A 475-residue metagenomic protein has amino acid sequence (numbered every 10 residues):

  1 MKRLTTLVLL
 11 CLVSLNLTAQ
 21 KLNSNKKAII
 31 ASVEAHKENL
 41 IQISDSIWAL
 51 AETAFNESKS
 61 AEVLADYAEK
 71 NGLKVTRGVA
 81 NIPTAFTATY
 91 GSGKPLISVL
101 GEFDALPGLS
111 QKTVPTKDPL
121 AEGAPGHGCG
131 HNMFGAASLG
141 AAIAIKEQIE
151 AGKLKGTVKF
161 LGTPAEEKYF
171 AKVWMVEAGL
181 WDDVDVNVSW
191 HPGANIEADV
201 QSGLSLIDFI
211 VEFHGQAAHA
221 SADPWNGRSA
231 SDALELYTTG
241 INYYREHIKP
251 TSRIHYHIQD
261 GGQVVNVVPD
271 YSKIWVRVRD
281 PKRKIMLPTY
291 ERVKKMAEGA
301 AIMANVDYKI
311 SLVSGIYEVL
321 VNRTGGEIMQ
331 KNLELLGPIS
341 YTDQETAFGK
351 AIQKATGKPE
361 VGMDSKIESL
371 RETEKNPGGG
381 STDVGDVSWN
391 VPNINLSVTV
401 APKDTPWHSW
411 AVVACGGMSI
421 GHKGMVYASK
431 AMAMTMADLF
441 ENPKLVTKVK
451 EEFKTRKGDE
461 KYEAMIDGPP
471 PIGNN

Functional and structural regions predicted by a protein language model:
M1-L22: Bacterial Sec-dependent N-terminal signal peptides
Q20-H127, A136-G156: Acidic/His- and Gly-rich active-site-bordering loop/insert found across diverse amide/peptide-bond hydrolases
V33-K37, S44, W48-A51, G72 (+5 more regions): Sec/Tat-exported extracytoplasmic proteins
I47, A88, V99, H131 (+9 more regions): Divalent metal-coordination and catalytic microenvironments
D104-K117, S202-E212, A401-S409: Acidic-glycine-rich active-site phosphate/pyrophosphate-binding loop
V114-G128, H214-A218, E368-R371, S409-M418: Glycine/charged-rich beta-loop-alpha catalytic/anionic-binding loops adjacent to active sites
K117-G126, N132-M133, I149-P269, R279: Histidine/acidic-residue-rich, glycine-tolerant segments that coordinate divalent metal ions
E235-N475: Metal-dependent amide/peptide-bond hydrolase catalytic core, centered on the "pita-bread" metallohydrolase fold
